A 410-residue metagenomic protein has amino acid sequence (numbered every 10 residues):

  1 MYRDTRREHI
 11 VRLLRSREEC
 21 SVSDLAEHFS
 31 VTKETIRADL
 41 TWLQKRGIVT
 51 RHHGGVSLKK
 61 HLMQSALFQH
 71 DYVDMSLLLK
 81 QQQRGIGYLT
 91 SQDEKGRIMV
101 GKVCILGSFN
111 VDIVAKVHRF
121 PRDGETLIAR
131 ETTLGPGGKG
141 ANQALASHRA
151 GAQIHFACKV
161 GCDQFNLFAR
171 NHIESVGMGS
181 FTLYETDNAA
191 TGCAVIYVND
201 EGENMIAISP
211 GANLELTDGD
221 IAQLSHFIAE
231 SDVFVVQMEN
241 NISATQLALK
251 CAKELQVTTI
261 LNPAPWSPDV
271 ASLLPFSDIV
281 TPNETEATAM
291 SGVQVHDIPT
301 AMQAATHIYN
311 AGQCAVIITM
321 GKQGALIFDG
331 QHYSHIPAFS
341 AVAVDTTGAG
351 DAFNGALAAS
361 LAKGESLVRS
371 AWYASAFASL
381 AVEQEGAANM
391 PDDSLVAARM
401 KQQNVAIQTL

Functional and structural regions predicted by a protein language model:
Y2-T5, H9, R15-S23, H28 (+2 more regions): HTH-adjacent hinge/linker in prokaryotic transcriptional regulators
R12-L13, S360: Short amphipathic alpha-helical elements of helix-turn-helix/winged-helix folds
L89, D93-K159, Q164-F168, S175 (+2 more regions): Glycine-rich phosphate/adenosyl-contacting loop at the front of the ribokinase-like
D123-L127, L134, R149-D232, K250 (+1 more regions): Conserved N-terminal subdomain of the carbohydrate kinase-like
V233-Q303, G324: Conserved beta-alpha-beta core of the PfkB/ribokinase-like small-molecule kinase fold
P268, I298-L410: Conserved phosphate-binding/catalytic region of the ribokinase-like
